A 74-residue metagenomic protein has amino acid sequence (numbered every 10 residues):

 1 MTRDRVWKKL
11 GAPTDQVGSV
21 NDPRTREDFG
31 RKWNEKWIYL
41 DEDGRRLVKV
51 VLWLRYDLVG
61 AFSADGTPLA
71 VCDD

Functional and structural regions predicted by a protein language model:
M1-D74: Residues within mature, well-folded domains
